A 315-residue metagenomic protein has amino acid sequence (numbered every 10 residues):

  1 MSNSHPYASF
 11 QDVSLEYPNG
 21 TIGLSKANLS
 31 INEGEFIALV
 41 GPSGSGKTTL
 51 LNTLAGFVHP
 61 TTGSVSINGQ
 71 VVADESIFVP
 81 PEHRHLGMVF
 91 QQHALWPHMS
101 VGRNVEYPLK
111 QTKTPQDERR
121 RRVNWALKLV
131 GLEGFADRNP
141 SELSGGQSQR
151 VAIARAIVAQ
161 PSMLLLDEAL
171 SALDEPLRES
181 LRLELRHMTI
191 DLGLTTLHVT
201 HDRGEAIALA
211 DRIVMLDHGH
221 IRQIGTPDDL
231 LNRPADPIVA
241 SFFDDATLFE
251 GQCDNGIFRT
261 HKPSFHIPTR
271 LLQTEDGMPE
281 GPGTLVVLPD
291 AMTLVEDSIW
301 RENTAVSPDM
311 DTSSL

Functional and structural regions predicted by a protein language model:
S2-F10, S14-K26, E75-V79: A short, flexible loop at the N-terminus of ABC-type nucleotide-binding domains that lies
V40-P42: The feature captures the beta-strand-to-loop junction immediately N-terminal to the Walker
T48-L51, V151: ABC ATPase nucleotide-binding domain helices that frame the ATP-binding cleft
A55: Helix-to-loop junction immediately C-terminal to a conserved catalytic motif
G63-D74: Conserved ABC transporter NBD signature motif
H85-G87, Q91, L95-I238: ABC ATPase nucleotide-binding domains
K262-L315: Glycine/charge-rich catalytic "coupling/switch" loops of P-loop NTPases
